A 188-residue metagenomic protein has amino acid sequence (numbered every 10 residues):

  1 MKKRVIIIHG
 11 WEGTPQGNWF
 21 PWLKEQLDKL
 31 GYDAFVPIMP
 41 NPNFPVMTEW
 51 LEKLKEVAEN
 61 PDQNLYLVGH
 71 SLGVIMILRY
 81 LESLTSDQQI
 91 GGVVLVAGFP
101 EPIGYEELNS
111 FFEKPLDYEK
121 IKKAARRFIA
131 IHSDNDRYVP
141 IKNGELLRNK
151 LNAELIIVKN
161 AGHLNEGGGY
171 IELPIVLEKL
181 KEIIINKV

Functional and structural regions predicted by a protein language model:
K2-Q63: Active-site catalytic motif of lipid deacylating hydrolases and related acyltransferases
G10, M39-P42, V93-I103: Active-site nucleophile loop of the alpha/beta-hydrolase fold
G31-F35, N149-N165: Catalytic histidine neighborhood in serine/cysteine hydrolases with alpha/beta-hydrolase-type architecture
P45-V46, A161-L173: Catalytic histidine-centered segment of alpha/beta-hydrolase-like enzymes
L67-L78: Gly/Ala-rich beta-loop-alpha elbow adjacent to hydrolase catalytic centers
A124, I129-H132, D136: Short beta-strand/loop motif that positions the catalytic acidic residue of the alpha/beta-hydrolase fold
R137-N143: Conserved alpha/beta-hydrolase "acid-adjacent" motif
G169-V188: Catalytic active-site module of serine/aspartate enzymes centered on a nucleophile-bearing elbow/loop
